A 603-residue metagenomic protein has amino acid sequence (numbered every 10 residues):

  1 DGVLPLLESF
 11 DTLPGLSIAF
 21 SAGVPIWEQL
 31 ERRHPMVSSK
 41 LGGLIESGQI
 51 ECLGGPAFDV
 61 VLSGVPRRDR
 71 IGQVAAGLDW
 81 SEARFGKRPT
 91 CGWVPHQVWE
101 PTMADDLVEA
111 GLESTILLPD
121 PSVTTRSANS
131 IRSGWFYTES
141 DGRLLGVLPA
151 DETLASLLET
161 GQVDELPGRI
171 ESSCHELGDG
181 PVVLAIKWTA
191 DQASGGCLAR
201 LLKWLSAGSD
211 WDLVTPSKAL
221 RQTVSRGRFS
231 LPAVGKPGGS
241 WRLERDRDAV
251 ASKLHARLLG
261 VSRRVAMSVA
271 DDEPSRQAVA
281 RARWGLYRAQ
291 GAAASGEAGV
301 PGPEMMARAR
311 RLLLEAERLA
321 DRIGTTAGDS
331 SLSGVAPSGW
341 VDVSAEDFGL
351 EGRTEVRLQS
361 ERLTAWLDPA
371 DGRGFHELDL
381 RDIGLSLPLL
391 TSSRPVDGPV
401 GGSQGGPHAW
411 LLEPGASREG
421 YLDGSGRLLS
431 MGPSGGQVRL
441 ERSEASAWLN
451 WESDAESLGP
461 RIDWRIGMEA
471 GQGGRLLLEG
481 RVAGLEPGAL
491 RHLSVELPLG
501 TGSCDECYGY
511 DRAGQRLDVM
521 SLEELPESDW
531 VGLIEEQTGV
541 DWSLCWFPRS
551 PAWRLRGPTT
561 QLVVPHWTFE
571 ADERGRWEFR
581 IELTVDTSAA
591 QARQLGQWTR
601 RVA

Functional and structural regions predicted by a protein language model:
D1-L4, D11-L13, I131-L145, P149-T153 (+7 more regions): Active-site and substrate-binding clefts of carbohydrate-active enzymes
D1-T90, Q97-P149, S156, V163-G178 (+9 more regions): Catalytic alpha-helical scaffold of carbohydrate-active enzymes acting on polysaccharides/glycoconjugates
R88, S172-L177, W451-C504: Acidic, contiguous internal or C-terminal segments within carbohydrate-active enzymes that form a structured patch used
L286, R362, G480, R574 (+1 more regions): Hydrophobic, well-ordered secondary-structure elements that form the walls of internal hydrophobic environments
A345-D347, E444, W448-D454, L458-P460 (+2 more regions): Beta-strand-rich recognition/accessory modules
V356-E361, A365-R442, H492: Anionic coordination/interaction segments
H408-R475, E479, T559-V563: Extended, loop-rich substrate-binding clefts of extracytoplasmic carbohydrate-active enzymes
L477, A483-A552: Polysaccharide-binding surfaces and accessory modules of carbohydrate-active proteins
